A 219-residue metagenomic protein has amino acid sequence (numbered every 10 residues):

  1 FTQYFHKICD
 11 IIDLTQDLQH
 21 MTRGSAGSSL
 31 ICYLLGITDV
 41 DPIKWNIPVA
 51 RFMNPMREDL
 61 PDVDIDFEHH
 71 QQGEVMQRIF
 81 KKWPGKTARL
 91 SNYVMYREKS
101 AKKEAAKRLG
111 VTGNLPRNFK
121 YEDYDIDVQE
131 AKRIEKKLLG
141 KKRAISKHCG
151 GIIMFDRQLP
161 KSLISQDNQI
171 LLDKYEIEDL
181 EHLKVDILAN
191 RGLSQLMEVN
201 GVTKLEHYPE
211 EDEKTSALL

Functional and structural regions predicted by a protein language model:
F5-L14, Q19-T22, A26-L219: Mg2+-dependent phosphoryl-transfer active-site scaffold
